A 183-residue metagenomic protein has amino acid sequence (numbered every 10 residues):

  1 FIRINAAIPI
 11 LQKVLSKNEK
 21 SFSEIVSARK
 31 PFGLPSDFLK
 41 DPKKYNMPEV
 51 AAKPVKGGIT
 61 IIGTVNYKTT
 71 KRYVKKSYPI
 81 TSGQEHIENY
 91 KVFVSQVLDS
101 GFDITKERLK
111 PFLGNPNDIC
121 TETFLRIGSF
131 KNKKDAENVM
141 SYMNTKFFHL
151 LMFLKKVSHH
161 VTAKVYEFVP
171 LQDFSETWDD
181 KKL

Functional and structural regions predicted by a protein language model:
F1-L183: C-terminal substrate-recognition regions of SAM-dependent nucleic acid methyltransferases
